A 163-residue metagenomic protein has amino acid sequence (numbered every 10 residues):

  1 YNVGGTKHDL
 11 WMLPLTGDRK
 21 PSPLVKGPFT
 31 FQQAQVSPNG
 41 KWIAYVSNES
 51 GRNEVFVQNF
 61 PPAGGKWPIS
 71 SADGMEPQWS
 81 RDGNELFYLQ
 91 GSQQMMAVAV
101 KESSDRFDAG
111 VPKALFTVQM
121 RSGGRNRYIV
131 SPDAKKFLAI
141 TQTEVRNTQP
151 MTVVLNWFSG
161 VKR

Functional and structural regions predicted by a protein language model:
Y1-N2, L24-V46, W67-F87, R121-K136: Conserved beta-propeller blade repeats
Y1-T6, L13-L15, Q35-P38, I43-S50 (+4 more regions): Beta-strand C-termini and the immediately following turn/loop, strongest in propeller blades
G5, R19, S50, G64 (+4 more regions): Generic structural microfeature
K7-H8, Q32-Q33, R52-N53, G65 (+3 more regions): A short local loop/turn or secondary-structure capping micro-motif enriched for an aromatic residue
H8-L10, R19, N53-V55, Q93-M95 (+2 more regions): Repetitive beta-architecture junctions, highlighting loop-to-beta-strand starts across blade-like repeats
L13-Q32, V57-M75, V100-S122, N156-R163: Multi-bladed beta-propeller domains
R127-R163: Blade-level signature of beta-propeller repeat domains, shared across WD40, Kelch, NHL, RCC1 and BNR/Asp-box propellers
